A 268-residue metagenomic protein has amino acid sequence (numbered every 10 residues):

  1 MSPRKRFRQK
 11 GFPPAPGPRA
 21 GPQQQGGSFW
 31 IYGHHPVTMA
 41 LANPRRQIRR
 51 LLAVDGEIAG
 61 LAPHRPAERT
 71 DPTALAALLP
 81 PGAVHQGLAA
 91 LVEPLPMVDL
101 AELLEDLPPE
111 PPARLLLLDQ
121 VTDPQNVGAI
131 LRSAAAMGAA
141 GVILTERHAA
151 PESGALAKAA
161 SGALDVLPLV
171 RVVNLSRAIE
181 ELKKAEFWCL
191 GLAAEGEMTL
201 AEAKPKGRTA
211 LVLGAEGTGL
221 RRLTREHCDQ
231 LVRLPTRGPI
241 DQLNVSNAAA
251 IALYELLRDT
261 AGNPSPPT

Functional and structural regions predicted by a protein language model:
M1-P109, T268: N-terminal positively charged helical leader segments and presequences
I31, E68-P72, L167-S176, V232: Short acidic-hydrophobic, aromatic-tinged amphipathic segments that line or gate anion-handling sites
T38, A135-A136, K158-A163, R222-T268: Structured adenosyl-cofactor binding patch, chiefly the S-adenosyl-L-methionine
D55-E57, P72-A74, R147-A149, N174 (+2 more regions): Short, ordered loop/turn segments at secondary-structure junctions
P108-M198: RNA substrate-binding interface of SAM-dependent RNA methyltransferases
Q125-A129, L220, V245: Short glycine/serine/threonine-rich phosphate/pyrophosphate-binding segments that cradle anionic phosphate groups
L190-N244: Active-site/ligand-binding-proximal alpha/beta "capping" segment
